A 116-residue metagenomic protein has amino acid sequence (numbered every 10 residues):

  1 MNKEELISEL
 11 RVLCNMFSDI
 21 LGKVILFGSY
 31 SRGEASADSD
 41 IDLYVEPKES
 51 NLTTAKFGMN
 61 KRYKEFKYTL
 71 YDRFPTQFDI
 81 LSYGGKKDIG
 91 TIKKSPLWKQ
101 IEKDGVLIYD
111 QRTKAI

Functional and structural regions predicted by a protein language model:
M1-K23, R32-A37, P47-I116: Catalytic core of pol beta-like nucleotidyltransferases
F27-S29: Glycine-rich beta-strand-to-loop/alpha-helix junction loops that act as flexible
D42-Y44: Short, well-ordered beta-strand segments
